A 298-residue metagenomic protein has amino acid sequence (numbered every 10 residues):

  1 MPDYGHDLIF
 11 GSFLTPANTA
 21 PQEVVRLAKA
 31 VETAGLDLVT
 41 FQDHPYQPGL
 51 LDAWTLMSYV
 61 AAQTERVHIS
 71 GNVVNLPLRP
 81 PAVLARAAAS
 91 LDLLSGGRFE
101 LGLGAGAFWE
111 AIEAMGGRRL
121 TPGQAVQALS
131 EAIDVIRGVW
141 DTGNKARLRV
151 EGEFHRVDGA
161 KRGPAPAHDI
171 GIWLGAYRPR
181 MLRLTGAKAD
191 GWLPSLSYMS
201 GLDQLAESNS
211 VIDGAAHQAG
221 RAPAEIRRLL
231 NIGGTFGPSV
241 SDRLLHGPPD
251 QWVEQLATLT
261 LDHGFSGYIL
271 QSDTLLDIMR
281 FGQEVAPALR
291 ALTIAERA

Functional and structural regions predicted by a protein language model:
M1-P16, A107-E113, R149-I170, E225-R243: N-terminal small/glycine-rich loop or linker at the start of catalytic domains across soluble metabolic enzymes
M1-T64, I170, Q271-D273: N-terminal beta1-alpha1-beta2 module of alpha/beta enzyme domains
Y4-T19, L78-L148, L196-Q204: Flexible, glycine-rich active-site loops centered on histidine and acidic residues that chelate a metal or position
F10-L14, V39-F41, H68-N72, F99-L103 (+4 more regions): Hydrophobic faces of well-ordered beta-strands that scaffold small-molecule active sites in alpha/beta enzyme cores
F10-Q22, V74-A82, P166-Y177, G237-Q251: Active-site mouth loops of central-metabolism enzymes
T19-V31, V83-A87, L174-A187, L244-L261: Short, acidic/polar
V31, G35, V60, L91 (+8 more regions): Conserved, mostly hydrophobic/aromatic
L51-V74, A128-V135, D213-Q218, P223 (+1 more regions): Alpha-helix-loop-beta-strand connector modules within alpha/beta enzyme cores
